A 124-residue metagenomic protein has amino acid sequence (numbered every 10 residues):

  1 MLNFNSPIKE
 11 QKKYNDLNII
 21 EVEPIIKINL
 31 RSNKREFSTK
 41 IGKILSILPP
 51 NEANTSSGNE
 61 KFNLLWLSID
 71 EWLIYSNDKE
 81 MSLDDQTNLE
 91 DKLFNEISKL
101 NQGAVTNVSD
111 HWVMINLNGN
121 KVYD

Functional and structural regions predicted by a protein language model:
M1-D124: Basic, glycine/lysine-rich polyanion-binding surfaces/domains
